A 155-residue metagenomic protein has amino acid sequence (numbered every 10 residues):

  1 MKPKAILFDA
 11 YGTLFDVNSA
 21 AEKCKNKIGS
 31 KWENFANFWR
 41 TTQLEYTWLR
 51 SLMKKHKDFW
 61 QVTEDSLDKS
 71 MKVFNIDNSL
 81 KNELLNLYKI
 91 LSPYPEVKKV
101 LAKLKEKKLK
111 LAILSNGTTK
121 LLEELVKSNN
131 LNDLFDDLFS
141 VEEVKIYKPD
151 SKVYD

Functional and structural regions predicted by a protein language model:
M1-L44: Active-site neighborhood of HAD-like aspartate-dependent phosphohydrolases
A21-E22, A36, R40, W60-D68 (+1 more regions): An amphipathic alpha-helix signature
I28-W32, V73-S79, E106, N130-L134: Short helix-capping segments at alpha-helix termini
T47-N82: A metal-dependent, Asp-based hydrolase signature
H56, W60-Q61, N78-I113, E123 (+1 more regions): Short, acidic loop-to-helix structural element flanking the phosphoryl-transfer center in phosphate-processing enzymes
A112, T118-D155: Substrate-recognition "cap/lid" segment bordering the active-site pocket of phosphatases
